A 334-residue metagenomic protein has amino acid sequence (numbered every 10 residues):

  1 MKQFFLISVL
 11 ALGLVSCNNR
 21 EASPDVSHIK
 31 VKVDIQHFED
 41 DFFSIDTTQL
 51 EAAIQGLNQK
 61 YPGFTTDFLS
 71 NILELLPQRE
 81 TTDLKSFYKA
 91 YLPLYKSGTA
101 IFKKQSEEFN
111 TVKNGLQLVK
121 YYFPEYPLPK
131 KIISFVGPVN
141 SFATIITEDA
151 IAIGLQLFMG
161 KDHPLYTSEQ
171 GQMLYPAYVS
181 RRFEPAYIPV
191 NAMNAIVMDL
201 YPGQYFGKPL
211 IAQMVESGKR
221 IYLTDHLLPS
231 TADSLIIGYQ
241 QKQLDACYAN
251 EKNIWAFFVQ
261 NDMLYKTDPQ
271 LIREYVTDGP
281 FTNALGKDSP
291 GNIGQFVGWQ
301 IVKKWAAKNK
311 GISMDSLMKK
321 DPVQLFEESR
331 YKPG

Functional and structural regions predicted by a protein language model:
M1-F4: Positively charged n-region of N-terminal signal peptides that target proteins for export
G13-S16: C-terminal motif of bacterial Sec signal peptides marking the signal peptidase cleavage site
N18-A90: N-terminal mature-domain "stem" immediately C-terminal to a signal peptide or N-terminal signal-anchor/transmembrane
F42, D46, F102, K120-P127 (+6 more regions): Sec/Tat-exported extracytoplasmic proteins
D83-L244, D315, K320-P322: Acidic/His-rich structured neighborhood in mature extracellular/periplasmic domains
E216-F281: Acidic/His/Gly-enriched intrinsically disordered linker/tail segments that often contain short helix/coil "MoRF-like"
Y265-G334: C-terminal soluble interaction/assembly domains
